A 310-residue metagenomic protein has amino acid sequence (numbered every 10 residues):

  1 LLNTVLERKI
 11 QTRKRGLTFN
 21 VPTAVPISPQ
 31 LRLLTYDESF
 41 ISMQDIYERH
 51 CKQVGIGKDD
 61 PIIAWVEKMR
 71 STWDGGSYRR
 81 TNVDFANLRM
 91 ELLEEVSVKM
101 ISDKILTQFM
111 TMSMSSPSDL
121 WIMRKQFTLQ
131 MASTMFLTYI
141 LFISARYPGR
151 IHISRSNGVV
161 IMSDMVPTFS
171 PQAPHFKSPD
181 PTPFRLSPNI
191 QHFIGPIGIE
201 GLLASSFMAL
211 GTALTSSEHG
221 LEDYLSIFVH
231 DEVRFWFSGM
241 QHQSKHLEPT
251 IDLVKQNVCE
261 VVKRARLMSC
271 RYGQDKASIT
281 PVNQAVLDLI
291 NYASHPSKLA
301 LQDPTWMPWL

Functional and structural regions predicted by a protein language model:
L1-S133, I153-L310: ATP-dependent kinase catalytic cores of phosphoinositide-metabolizing enzymes and PI3K-like protein kinases
Q11, I143-A145: Short, solvent-exposed loop/edge-beta patches enriched in aromatic
T138-F142: Extended amphipathic alpha-helical scaffold segments
A145, G149-H152: Catalytic-loop signature of eukaryotic-like protein kinases
